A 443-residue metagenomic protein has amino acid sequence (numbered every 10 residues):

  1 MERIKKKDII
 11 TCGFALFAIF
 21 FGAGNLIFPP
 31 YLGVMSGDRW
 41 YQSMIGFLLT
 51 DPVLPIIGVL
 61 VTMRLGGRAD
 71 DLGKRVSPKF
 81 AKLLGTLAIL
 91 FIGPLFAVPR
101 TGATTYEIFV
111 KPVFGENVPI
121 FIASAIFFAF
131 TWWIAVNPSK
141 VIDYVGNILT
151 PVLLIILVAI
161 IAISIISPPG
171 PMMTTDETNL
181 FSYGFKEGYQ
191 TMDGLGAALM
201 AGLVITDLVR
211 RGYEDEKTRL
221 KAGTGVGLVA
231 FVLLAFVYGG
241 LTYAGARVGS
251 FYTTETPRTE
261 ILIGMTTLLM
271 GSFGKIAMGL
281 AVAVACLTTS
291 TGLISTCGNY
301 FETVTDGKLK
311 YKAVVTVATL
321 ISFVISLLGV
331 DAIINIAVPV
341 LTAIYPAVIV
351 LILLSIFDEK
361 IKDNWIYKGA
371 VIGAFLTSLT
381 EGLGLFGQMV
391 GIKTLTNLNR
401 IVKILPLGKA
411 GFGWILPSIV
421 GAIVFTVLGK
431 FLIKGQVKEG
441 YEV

Functional and structural regions predicted by a protein language model:
K5-L16, Y41, P78-F91, F121-I126 (+3 more regions): Select transmembrane alpha-helical segments in multipass membrane proteins
T11-F21, L90, I163-P169, E177-G245 (+3 more regions): Hydrophobic, membrane-embedded alpha-helices of multi-pass small-molecule transporters
L32, T101-P119, S290-V317: Helix-loop-helix connectors at the membrane interface of multi-pass transporters/channels
R64-L72, F127-L149, R210-Y213, F323-N335 (+1 more regions): Membrane-water interface regions at transmembrane-helix termini and the short interhelical loops of multi-pass membrane
A69-K74, V237-L287, I294, P339-L341: TM-loop-TM module centered on a large, flexible mid-protein loop between adjacent transmembrane helices in multi-pass
I134-S164, A337-I349, G369-L376: Membrane-interface loop-to-helix entry segments
N137-I148, F181-G184, V204-L233, S250-I263 (+1 more regions): Hydrophobic, small-residue-rich membrane helices and short re-entrant helix-turn-helix hairpins that build
S167, L180, G184, N364-V443: A generic transmembrane alpha-helix motif of multi-pass inner-membrane proteins
